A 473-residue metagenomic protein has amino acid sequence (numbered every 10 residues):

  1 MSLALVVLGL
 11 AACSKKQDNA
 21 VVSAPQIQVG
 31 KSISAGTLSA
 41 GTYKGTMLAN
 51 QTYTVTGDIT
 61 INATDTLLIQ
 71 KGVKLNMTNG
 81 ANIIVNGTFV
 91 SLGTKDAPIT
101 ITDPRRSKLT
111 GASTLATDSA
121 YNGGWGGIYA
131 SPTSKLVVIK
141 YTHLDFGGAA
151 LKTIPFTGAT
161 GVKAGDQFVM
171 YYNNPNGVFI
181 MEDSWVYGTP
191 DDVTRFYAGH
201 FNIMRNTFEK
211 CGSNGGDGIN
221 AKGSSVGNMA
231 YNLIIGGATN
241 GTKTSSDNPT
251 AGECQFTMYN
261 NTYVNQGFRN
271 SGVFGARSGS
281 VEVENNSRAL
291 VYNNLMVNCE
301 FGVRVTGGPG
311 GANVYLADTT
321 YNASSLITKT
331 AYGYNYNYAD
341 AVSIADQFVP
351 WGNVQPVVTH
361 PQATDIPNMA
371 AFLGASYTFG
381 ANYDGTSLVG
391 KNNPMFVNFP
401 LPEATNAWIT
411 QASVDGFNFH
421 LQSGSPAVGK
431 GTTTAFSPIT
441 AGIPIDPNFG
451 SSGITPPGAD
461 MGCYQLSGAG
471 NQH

Functional and structural regions predicted by a protein language model:
A4-V7: Alpha-helical transmembrane segments
G9-A12: C-terminal motif of bacterial Sec signal peptides marking the signal peptidase cleavage site
Q17-L67, G80-F89, T102-N418, Q422-P426 (+3 more regions): Extracellular beta-rich repeat passengers
G87-A97: Short edge-strand/loop segments of extracellular domains
T94-D96, F436-I439: Cytochrome P450 catalytic domain signature, combining two hallmark sequence patches
